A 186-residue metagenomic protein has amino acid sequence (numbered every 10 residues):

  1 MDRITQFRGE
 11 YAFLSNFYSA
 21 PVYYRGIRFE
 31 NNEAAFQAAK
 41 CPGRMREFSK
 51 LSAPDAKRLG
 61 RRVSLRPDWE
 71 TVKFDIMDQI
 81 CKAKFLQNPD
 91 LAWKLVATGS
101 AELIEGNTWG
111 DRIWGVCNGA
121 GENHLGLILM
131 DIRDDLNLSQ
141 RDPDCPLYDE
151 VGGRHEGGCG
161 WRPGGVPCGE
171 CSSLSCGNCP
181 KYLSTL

Functional and structural regions predicted by a protein language model:
M1-L186: Charged, low-complexity intrinsically disordered segments
